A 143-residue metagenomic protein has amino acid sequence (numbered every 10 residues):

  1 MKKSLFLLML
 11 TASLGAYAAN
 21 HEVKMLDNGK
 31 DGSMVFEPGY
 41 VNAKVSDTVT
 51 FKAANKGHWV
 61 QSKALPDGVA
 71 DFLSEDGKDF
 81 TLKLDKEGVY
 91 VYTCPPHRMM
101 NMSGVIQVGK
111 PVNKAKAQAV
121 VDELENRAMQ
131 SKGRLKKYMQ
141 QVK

Functional and structural regions predicted by a protein language model:
M1-S4: Positively charged n-region of N-terminal signal peptides that target proteins for export
L7-L8: Sec-dependent N-terminal signal peptides
S13-G15: N-terminal signal peptide c-region/cleavage motif recognized by signal peptidases
Y17-K143: Extracytoplasmic copper-binding redox domains, predominantly the cupredoxin/blue-copper superfamily
